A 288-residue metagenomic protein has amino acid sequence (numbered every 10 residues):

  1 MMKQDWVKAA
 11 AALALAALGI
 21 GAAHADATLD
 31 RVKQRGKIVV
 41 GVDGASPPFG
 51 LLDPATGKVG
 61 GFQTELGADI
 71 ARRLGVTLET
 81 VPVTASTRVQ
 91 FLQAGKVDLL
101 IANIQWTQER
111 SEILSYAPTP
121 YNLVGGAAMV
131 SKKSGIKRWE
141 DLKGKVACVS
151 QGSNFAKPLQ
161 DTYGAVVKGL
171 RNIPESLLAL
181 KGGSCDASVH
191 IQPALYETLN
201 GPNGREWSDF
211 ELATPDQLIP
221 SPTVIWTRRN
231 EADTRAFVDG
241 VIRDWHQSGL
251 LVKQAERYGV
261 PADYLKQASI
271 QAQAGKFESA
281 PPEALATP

Functional and structural regions predicted by a protein language model:
M1-A11: Bacterial N-terminal signal peptides that target proteins for export
A25-N103: Extracytoplasmic small-molecule ligand-binding "clamshell" domains of the periplasmic binding protein/Venus flytrap
G50-P54, G67-V76, G152-N172, L199-E206: Ligand-binding cleft/hinge of the Venus flytrap
T64, E79-Q90, S134, G152-N154 (+2 more regions): Short helix-initiation/N-cap motifs at beta->coil->alpha
T64-R73, K133-I136, E140, V146 (+2 more regions): Extended ligand-binding regions for polar small-molecule ligands
A68, R72, T77-D141, L212 (+2 more regions): Acidic, polar ligand-binding/catalytic clefts
T87-Q90, I104-E112, P158-D161, D186-I219: A ligand-binding cleft/hinge motif common to bilobed small-molecule-binding domains
N122-V130, P202-I242, P261-L285: Periplasmic-binding protein-like
